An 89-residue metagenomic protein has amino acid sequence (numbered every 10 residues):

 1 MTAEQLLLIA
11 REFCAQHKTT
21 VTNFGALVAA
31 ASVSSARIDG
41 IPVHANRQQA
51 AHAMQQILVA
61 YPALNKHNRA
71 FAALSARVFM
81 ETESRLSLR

Functional and structural regions predicted by a protein language model:
M1-R89: FIC/Doc superfamily catalytic core
